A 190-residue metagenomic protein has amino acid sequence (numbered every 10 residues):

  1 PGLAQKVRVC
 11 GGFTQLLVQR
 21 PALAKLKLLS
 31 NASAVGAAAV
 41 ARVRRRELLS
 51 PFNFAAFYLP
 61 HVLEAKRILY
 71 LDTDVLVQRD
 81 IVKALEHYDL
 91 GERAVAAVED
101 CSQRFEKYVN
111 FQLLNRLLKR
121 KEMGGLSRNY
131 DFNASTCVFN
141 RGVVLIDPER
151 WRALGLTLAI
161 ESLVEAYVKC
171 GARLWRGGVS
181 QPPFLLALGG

Functional and structural regions predicted by a protein language model:
P1-G190: Glycosyltransferase catalytic domains, chiefly GT-A lineage
